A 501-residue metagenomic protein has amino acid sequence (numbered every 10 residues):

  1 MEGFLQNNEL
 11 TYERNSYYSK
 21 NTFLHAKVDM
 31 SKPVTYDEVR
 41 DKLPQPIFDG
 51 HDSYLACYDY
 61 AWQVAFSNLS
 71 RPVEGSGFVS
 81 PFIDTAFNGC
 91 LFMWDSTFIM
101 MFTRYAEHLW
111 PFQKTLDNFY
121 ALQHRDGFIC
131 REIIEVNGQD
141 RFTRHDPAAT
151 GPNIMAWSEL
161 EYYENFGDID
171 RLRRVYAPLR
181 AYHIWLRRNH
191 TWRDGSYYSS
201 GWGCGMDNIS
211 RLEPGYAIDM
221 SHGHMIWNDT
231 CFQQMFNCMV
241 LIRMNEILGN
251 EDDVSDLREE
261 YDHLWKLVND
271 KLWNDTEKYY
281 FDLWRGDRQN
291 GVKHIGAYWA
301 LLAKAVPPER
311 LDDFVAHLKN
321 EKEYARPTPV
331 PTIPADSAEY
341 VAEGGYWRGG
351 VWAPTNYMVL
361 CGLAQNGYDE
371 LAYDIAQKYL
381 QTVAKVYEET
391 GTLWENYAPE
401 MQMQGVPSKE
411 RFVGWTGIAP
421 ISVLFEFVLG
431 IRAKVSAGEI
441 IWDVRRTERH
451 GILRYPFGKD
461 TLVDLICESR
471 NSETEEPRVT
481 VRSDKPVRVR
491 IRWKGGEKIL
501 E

Functional and structural regions predicted by a protein language model:
M1-G89, E164, I169-R174, R180-R187 (+3 more regions): Acidic/polar, glycine-enriched structural segments that form the non-catalytic walls/loops of the carbohydrate-binding
F4-Y18, F48-L91, K114-D146, T191-I226 (+7 more regions): Extended glycan-interaction surfaces of carbohydrate-active proteins
V34-K42, L91-F92, E259, V292 (+1 more regions): Short acidic alpha-helix initiation/capping motifs at coil-to-helix transition points, especially at protein N-termini
Q45-L55, T103-L116, Y162-R180, R243-W265 (+3 more regions): Structural helix-adjacent loops and short alpha-helical linkers that scaffold large soluble proteins
Y60-S67, N118, P178-W192, Q233 (+4 more regions): Alpha-helical scaffold segments in carbohydrate-active enzymes
G89-G201, W227-C231, M235, G350-N366 (+3 more regions): Aromatic-rich carbohydrate-recognition surfaces in CAZymes
H317-E323, C361, Q365-E501: Non-catalytic C-terminal accessory modules of carbohydrate-active enzymes
